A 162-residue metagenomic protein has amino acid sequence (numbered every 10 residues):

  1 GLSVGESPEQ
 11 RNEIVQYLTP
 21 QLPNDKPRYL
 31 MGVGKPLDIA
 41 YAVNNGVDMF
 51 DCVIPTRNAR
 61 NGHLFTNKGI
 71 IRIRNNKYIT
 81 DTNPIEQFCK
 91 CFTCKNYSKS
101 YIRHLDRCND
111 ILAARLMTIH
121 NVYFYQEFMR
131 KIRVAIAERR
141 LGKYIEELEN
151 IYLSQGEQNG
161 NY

Functional and structural regions predicted by a protein language model:
G1-I85: Glycine-rich phosphate/ribose-binding loops and adjacent secondary-structure elements that form binding surfaces
E86-Y162: C-terminal extensions of enzymes
